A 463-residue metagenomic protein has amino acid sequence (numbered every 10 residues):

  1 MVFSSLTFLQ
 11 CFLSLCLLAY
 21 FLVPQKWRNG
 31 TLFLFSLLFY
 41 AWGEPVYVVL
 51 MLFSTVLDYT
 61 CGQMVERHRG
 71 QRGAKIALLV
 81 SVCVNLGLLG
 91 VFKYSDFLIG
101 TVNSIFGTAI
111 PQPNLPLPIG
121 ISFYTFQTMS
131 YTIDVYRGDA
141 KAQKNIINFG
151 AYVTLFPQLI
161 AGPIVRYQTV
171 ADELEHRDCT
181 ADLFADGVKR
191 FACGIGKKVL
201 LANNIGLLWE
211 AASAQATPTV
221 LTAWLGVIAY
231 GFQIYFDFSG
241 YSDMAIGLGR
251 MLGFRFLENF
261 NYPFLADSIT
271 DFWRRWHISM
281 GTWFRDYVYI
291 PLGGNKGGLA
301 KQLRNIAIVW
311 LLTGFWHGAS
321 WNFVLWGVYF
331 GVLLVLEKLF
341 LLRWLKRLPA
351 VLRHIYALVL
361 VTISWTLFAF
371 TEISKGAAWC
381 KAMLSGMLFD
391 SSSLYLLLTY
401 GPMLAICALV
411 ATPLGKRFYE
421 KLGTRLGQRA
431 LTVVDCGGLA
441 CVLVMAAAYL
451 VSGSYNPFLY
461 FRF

Functional and structural regions predicted by a protein language model:
M1-R462: Membrane-embedded transmembrane alpha-helical bundles that form the catalytic cores of multi-pass lipid-modifying
